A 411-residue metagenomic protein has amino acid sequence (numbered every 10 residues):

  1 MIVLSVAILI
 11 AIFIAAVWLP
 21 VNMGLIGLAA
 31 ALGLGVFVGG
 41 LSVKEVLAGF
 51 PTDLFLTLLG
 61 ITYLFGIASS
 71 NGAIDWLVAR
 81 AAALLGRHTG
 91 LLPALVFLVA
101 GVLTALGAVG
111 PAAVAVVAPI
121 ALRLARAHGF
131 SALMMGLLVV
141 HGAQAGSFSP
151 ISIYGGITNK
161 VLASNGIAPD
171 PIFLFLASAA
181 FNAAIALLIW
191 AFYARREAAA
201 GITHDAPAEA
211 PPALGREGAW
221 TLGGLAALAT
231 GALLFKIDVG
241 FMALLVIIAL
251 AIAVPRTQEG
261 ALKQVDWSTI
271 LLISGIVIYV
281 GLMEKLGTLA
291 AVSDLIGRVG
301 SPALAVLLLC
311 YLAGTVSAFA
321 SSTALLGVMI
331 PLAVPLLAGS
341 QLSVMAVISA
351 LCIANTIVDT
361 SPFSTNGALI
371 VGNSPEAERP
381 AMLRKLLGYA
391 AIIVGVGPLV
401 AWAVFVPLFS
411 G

Functional and structural regions predicted by a protein language model:
M1-T57, F65, A177-A183, L187-T288 (+1 more regions): Hydrophobic transmembrane alpha-helices of multi-pass small-molecule transporters
I2-A7, L25, A29, G90-L98 (+11 more regions): Hydrophobic alpha-helical transmembrane segments
W18-M23, G66-D75, T104-V116, G146-I153 (+4 more regions): Short helix-coil transition sites and intra-membrane helix breaks within transmembrane domains of multi-pass
A31, A48, W76-G86, L122-A127 (+7 more regions): Short amphipathic alpha-helical coupling elements at transmembrane boundaries
D53-T62, P171-L187, V344-D359: Alpha-helical transmembrane segments
R87-L122, L133-G136, V299-N355: Hydrophobic alpha-helical transmembrane segments of multi-pass integral membrane proteins, predominantly secondary
L122-A208, A368-F405, G411: Membrane-core helix-loop-helix motifs of multi-pass transport proteins
S152-G156, K160, G231, I276-D294 (+2 more regions): Hydrophobic alpha-helical transmembrane segments in multi-pass integral membrane proteins
